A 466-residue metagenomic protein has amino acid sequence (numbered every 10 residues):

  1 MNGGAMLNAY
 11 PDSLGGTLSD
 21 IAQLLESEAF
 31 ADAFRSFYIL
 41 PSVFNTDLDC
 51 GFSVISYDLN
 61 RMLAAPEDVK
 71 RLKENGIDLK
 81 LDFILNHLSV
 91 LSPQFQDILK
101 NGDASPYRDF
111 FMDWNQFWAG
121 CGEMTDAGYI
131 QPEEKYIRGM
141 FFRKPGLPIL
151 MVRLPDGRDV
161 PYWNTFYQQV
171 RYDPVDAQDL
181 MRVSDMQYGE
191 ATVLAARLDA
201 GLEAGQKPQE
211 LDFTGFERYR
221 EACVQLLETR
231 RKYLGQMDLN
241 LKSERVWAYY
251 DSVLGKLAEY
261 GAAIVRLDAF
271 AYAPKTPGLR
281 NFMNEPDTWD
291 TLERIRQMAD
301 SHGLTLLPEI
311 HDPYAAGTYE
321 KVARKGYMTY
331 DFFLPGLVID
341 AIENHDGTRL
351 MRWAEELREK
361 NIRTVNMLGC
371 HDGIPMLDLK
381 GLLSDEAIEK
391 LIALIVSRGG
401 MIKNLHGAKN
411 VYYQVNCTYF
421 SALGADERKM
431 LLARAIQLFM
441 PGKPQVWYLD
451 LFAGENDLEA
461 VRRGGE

Functional and structural regions predicted by a protein language model:
N2-R245, F270-I342: Acidic/aromatic-lined carbohydrate-recognition and catalytic surfaces of CAZymes acting on diverse glycans
N8, Y38, R266, L307-E309 (+2 more regions): Short beta-strand segments
I21-A33, V69-K70, Y249-A263, W353-L357 (+1 more regions): Short amphipathic alpha-helices and their capping/turn segments at secondary-structure boundaries
F34, A262, F270, G442-K443: A structural motif
I39, Y57, D82, Y250 (+5 more regions): Conserved, mostly hydrophobic/aromatic
D68, V246-L257, T291, I295 (+2 more regions): Alpha-helical packing segments of well-folded alpha/beta enzyme cores
E123-L154, H345, M351-E389: Extended catalytic-interface subdomain
R358-E466: Loop/helix patches that line or flank the sugar-binding groove of alpha-linked glycan CAZymes
